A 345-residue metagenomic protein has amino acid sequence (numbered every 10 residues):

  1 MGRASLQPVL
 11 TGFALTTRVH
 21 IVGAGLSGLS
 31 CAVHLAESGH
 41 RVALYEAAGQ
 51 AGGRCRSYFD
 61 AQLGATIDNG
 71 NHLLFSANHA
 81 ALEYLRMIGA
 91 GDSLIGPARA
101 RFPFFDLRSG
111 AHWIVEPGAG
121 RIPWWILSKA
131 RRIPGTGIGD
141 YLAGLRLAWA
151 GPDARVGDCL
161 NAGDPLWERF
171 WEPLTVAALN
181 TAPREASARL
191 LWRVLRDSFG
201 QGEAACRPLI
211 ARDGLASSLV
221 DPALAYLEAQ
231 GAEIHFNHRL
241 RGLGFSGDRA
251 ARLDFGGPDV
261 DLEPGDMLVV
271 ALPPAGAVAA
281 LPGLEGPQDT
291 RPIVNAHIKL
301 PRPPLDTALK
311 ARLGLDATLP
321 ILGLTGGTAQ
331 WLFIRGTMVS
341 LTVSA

Functional and structural regions predicted by a protein language model:
M1-V19, E37-S38: Extreme N-terminal leader/targeting segments of oxidoreductases
G2, S38, H238-A345: Mid-domain catalytic core of redox enzymes that form a hydrophobic substrate pocket/lid adjacent to a catalytic redox
T17-L44: N-terminal Rossmann-like FAD-binding beta1-loop-alpha1 element of flavoenzymes
S27, Q50, A275: Conserved Rossmann-like nucleotide-cofactor binding loop
A36-A61: Glycine-rich FAD pyrophosphate-binding loop
G52-A77, G137, A143-A148, D197: Glycine-rich active-site loop/strand segments that organize a redox cofactor
N78-R196, A205: Mobile amphipathic helical/loop "lid" adjacent to a hydrophobic cofactor/ligand pocket
V194-G257: Helical element adjacent to the flavin cofactor pocket in flavoenzyme catalytic cores
